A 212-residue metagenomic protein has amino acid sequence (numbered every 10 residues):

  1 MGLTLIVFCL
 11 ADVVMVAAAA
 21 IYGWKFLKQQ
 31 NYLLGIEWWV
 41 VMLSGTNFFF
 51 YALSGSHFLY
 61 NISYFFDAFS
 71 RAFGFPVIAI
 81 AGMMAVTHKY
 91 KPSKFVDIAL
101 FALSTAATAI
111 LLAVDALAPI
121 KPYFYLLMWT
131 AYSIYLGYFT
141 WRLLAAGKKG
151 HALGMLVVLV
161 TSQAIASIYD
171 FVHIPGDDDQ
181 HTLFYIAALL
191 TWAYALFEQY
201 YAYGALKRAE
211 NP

Functional and structural regions predicted by a protein language model:
M1-A17, H181: Hydrophobic transmembrane alpha-helical segments in integral membrane proteins
C9-M15, G35-N47, S104, T191-A195: Alpha-helical transmembrane segments
A17, M42-S44, P76, M128-Y138 (+1 more regions): Alpha-helical transmembrane segments and their membrane-interface exit regions
L27-V41, K91-L100, K148-V158, E210-P212: Membrane-interfacial loop-to-transmembrane alpha-helix junctions, especially the N-terminal start
L34-G55, V157-F171: Hydrophobic alpha-helical transmembrane segments of multi-pass membrane proteins
G45-R71, A116, I174-D178: Helix-loop junctions on the outward
F69-A145: Membrane-proximal helix-loop-helix units in multi-pass membrane proteins
A79, Y138-P212: C-terminal transmembrane-bundle signature of multipass membrane proteins, characterized by strong activation on
